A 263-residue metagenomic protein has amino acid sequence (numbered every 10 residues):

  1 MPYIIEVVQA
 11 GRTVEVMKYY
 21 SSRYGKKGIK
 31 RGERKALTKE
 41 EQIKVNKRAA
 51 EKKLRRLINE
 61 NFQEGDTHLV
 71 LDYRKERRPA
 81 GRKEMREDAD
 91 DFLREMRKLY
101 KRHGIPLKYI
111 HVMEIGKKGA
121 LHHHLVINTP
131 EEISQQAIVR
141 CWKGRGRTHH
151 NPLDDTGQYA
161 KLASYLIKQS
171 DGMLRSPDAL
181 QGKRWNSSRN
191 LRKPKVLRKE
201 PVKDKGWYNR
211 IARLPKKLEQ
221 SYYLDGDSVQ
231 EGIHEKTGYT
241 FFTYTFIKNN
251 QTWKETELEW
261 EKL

Functional and structural regions predicted by a protein language model:
M1-G119, T129-L263: Right-hand nucleic-acid polymerase module
